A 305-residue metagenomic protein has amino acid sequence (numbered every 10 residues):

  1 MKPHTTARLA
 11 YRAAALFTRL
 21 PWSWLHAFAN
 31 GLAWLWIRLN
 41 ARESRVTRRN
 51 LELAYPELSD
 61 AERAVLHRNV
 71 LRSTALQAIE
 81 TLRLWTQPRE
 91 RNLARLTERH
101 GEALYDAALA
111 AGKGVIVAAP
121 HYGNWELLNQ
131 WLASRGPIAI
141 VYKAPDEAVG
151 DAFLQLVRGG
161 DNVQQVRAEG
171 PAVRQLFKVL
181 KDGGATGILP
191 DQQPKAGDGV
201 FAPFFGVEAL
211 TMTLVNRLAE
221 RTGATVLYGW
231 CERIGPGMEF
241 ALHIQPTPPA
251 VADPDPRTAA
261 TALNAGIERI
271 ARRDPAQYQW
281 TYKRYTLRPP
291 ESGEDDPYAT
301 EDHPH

Functional and structural regions predicted by a protein language model:
M1-A119, D151, G160-N162, H305: Membrane-anchoring hydrophobic helices of lipid-metabolizing enzymes
T5, L32, L39, L58 (+4 more regions): Non-catalytic C-terminal accessory region of glycerolipid acyltransferases and related lyso-lipid remodeling enzymes
R12, W24, T47, L128 (+5 more regions): Hydrophobic alpha-helical segments typical of transmembrane helices and their membrane-interface/capping positions
A15, W34, N50, W131 (+3 more regions): Generic structural signal for isolated residues within well-ordered alpha-helices
E43, T81, E90-L96, Y122-N124 (+6 more regions): Generic secondary-structure boundary/loop-capping signal
R45, A144-A148, E208-M212: Active-site metal-coordination segments of metallo-dependent hydrolases
A111-G170, Q193-P203, R233: Catalytic core of membrane glycerolipid acyltransferases/transacylases, capturing the structured, soluble-facing
